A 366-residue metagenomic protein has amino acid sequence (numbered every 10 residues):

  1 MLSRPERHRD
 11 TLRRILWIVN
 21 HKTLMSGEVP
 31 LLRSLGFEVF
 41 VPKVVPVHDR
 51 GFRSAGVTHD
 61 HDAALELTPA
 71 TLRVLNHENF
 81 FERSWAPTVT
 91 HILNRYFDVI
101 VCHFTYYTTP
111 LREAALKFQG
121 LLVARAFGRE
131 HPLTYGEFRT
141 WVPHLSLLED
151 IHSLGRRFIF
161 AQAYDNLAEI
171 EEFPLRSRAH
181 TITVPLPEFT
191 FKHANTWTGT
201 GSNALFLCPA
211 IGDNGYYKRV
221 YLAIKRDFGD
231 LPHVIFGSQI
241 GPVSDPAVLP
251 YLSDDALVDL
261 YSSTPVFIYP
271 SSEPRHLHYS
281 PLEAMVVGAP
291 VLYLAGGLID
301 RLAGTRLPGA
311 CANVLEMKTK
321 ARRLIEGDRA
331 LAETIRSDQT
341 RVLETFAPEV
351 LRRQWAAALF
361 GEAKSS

Functional and structural regions predicted by a protein language model:
P87-N94, R129-F160, E172-F173: Membrane-proximal helix-turn-helix segments that form the acceptor-binding/catalytic region of lipid-linked
V99-T105, A114-V142: Active-site proximal beta-strand in glycosyltransferases
S153-K192: Donor nucleotide-sugar binding/catalytic pocket of nucleotide-sugar-dependent glycosyltransferases
P187-D245, Y251-D254: Conserved catalytic-core segment of nucleotide-activated headgroup transferases in glycan assembly
S262-H276: Acidic donor-binding loop of glycosyltransferase active sites
P290-Y293: Short hydrophobic beta-strand element within catalytic cores of glycosyltransferases and related nucleotide-activated
D300-R323: Change "using UDP/GDP/dTDP sugars" to "using nucleotide sugars
A312-L315, I325-K364: A charged, aromatic-enriched C-terminal amphipathic alpha-helix characteristic of glycosyltransferases across folds
